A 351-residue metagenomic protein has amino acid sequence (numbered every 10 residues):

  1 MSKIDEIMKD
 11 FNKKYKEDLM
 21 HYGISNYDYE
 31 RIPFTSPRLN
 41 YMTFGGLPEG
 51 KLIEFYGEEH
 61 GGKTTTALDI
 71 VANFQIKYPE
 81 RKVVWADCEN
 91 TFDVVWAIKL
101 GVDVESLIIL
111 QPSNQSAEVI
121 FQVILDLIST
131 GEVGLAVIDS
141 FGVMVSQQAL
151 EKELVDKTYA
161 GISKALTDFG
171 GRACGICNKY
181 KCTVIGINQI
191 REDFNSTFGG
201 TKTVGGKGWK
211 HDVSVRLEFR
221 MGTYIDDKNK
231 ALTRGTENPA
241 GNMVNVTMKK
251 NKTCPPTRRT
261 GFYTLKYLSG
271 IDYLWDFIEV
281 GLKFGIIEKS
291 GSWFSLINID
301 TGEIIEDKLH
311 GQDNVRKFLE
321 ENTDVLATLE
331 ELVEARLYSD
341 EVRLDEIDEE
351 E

Functional and structural regions predicted by a protein language model:
S2-S106, F121-L125, S129, L309: The Walker A/P-loop phosphate-binding site
M8, A149, E192-S196, S290-W293 (+3 more regions): N-terminal cationic and glycine-rich segments that engage phosphates or anionic surfaces
F92, M144-V145, D193-F194: Catalytic P-loop NTPase motifs of RecA-like helicase/translocase cores
D103-A117, V213: A glycine-rich helix N-cap at a beta->alpha junction
N114-C182: Phosphate-binding/switch loop-helix module in NTP-utilizing enzymes
L127, Y159-F284: Phosphate-binding/switch region of NTP-binding enzymes
Y273-H310: Long, well-ordered amphipathic alpha-helical subdomains in the mid-to-C-terminal portions of large enzyme subunits
S295-E351: Terminal-proximal interaction/regulatory segments of ATP-powered molecular machines
